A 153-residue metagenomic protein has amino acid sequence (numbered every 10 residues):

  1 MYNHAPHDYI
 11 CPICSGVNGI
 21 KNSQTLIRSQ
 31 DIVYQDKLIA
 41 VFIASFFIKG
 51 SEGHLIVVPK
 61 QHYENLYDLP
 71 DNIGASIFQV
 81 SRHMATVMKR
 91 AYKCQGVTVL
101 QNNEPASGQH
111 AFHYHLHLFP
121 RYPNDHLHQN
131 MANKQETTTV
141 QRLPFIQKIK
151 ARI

Functional and structural regions predicted by a protein language model:
M1-I153: HIT superfamily nucleotide-processing domains
